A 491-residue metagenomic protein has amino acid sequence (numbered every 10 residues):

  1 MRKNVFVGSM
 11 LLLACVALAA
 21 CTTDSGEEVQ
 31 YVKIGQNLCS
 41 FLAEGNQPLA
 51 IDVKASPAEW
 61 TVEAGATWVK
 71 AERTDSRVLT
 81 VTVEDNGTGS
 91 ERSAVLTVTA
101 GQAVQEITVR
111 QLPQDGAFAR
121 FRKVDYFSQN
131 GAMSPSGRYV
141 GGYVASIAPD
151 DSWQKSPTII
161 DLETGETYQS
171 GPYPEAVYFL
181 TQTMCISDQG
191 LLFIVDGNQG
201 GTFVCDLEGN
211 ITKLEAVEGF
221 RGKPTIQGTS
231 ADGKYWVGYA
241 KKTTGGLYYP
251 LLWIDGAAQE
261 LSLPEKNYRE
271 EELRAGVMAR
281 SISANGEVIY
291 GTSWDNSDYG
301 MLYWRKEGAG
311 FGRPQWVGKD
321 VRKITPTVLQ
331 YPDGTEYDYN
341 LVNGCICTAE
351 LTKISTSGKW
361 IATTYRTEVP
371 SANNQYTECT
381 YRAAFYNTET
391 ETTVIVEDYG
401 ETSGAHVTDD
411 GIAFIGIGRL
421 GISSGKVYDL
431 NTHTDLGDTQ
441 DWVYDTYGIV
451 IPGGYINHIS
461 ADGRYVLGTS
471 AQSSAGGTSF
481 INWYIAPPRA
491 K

Functional and structural regions predicted by a protein language model:
R2-S40, G101-F127: Bacterial Sec-dependent N-terminal signal peptides
L38, A50-T80: Surface-exposed binding patches on compact interaction domains or structured appendages
E44-A50: Short coil/turn motif common to extracellular beta-sandwich-like domains
A50-D52, V78-T82, V95-T97, E106-T108: Beta-strand secondary-structure signal
V53-P57, D85-G87, A100: Non-cytosolic beta-sheet module surface loops
T74, E84-N86, M133: Hydrophobic loop/turn residues within beta-sheet-rich immunoglobulin-like superfamily modules
G89-Q102: A short beta-strand micro-motif common to beta-rich folds, especially ectodomain repeats
D115-K491: Conserved "turn/edge" positions that cap or connect secondary-structure elements within repeat/scaffolded domains
